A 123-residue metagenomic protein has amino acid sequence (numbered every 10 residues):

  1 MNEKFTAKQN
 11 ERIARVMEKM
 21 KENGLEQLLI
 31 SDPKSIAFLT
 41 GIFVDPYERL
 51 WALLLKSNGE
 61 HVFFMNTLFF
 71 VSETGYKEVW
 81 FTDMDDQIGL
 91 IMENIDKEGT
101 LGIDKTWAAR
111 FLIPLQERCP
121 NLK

Functional and structural regions predicted by a protein language model:
M1-K123: A composition/biophysics-driven feature that prefers long, compositionally simple stretches
